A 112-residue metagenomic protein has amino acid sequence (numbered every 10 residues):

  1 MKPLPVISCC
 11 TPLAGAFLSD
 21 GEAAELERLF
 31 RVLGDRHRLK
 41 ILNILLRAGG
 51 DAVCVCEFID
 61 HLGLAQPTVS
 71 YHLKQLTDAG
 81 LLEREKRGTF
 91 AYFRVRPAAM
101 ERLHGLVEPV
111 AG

Functional and structural regions predicted by a protein language model:
M1-L33, A79: N-terminal leader segment of winged-helix/HTH proteins
A24-A65, A91-A98: N-terminal helix-turn-helix DNA-binding core of bacterial DNA-binding proteins
R38, Y71-H72: Histidine-centered divalent metal-coordination motifs
L42, L73-K74: Short, hydrophobic-biased segments on the C-terminal half of alpha helices that form "recognition helices"
L45, L106-V107: Residue-level signal for well-ordered alpha-helical positions
D60, Y71, T77-D78: Alpha-helical residues within the helix-turn-helix
D78-R87, R94: Beta-hairpin "wing" of winged helix-turn-helix
A99-L103: Short, charged/polar, Gly/Pro-enriched secondary-structure boundary elements
